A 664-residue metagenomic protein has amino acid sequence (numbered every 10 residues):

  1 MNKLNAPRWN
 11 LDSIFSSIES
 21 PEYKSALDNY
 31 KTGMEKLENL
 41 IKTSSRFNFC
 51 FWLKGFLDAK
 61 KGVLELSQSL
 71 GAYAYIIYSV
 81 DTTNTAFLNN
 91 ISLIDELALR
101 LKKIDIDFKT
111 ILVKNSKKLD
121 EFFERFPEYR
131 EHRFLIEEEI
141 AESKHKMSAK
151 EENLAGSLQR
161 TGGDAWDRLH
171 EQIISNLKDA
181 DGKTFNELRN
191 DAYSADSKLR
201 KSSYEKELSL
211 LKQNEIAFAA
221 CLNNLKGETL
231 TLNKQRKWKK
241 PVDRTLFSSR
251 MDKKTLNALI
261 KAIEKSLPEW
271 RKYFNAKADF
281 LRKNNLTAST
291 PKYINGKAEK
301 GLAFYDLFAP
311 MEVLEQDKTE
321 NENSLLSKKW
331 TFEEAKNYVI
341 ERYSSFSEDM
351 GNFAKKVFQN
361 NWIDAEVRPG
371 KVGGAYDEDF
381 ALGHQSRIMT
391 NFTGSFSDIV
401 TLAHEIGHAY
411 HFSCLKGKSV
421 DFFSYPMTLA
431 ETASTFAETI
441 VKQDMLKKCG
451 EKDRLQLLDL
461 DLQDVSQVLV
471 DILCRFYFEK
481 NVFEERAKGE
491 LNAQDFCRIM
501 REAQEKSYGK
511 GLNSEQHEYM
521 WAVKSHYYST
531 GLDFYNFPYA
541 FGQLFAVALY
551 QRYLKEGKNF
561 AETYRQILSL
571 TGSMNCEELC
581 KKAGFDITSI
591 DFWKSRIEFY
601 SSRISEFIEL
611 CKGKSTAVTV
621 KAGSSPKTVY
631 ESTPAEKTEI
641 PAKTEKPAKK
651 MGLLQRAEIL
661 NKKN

Functional and structural regions predicted by a protein language model:
M1-N321, E609-P626: A well-structured
N2-K3, I18, F108, F134-K144 (+8 more regions): C-terminal, non-catalytic "cap/extension" segments appended to globular domains
K237, T393-S413, S434, T439 (+1 more regions): Active-site recognition of the HExxH zinc-binding catalytic motif
T290-A375: Gly/Pro-rich turn-and-neighbor structural signature
L326-F332, G383-A403: Short pre-active-site segment immediately N-terminal to the catalytic Zn-binding motif
R368-G394, F412-S413: Active-site scaffold of zinc-dependent metalloenzymes
P426-R454, D461-Q467, G542: Post-HExxH zinc-binding segment in Zn-dependent metallohydrolases
T628-N664: Long, low-complexity, intrinsically disordered segments
